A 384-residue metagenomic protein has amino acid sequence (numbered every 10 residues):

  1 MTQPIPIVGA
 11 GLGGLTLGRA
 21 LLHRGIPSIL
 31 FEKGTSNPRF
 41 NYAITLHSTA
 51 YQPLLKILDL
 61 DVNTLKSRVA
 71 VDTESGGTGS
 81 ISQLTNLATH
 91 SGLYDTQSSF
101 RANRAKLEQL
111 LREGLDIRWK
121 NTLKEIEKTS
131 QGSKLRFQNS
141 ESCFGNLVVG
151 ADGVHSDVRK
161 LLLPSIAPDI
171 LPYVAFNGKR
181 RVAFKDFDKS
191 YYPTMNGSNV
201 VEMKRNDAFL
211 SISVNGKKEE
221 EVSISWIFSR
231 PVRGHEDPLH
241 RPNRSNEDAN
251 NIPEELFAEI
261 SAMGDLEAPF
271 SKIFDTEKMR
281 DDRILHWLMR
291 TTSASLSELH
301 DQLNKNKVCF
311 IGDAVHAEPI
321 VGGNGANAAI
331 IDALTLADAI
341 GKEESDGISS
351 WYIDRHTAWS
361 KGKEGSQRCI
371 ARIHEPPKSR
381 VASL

Functional and structural regions predicted by a protein language model:
M1-G13: Beta1/beta-strand and adjacent pyrophosphate-binding region of the FAD-binding site in flavoprotein oxidoreductases
M1-Q3, H23, N63-R68, G77-A88 (+5 more regions): C-terminal helical "tail/cap" subdomain of flavin- and related membrane-associated enzymes
T2-I5, L46-L162, D169-R181: Conserved N-terminal helical subregion
V8, F31, A151, I311-D313: Active-site flanking residues adjacent to catalytic metal/cofactor-binding acidic residues
G13, L17, S36, H155 (+1 more regions): Conserved Rossmann-like nucleotide-cofactor binding loop
L22-Y42: Glycine-rich FAD pyrophosphate-binding loop
L87-D95, S99, R181-D282: Conserved FAD/dinucleotide-binding core of flavoprotein oxidoreductases
H286-P319: FAD-binding beta-loop-beta segment adjacent to the flavin cofactor pocket
